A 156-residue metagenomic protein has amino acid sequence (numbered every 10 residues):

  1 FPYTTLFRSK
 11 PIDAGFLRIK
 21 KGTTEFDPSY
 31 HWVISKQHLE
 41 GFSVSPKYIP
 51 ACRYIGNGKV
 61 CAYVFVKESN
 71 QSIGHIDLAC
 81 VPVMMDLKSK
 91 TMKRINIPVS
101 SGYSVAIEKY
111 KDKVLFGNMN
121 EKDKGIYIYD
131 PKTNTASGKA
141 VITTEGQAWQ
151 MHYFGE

Functional and structural regions predicted by a protein language model:
P2-L6: Short, small-residue-biased leader/transition segments that mark boundaries at the very start of proteins
S9-I12, T144: Active-site-proximal structural scaffolding
P11-E25, I76-S89, I128-D130: Beta-propeller blade signature
P11-Q71: C-terminal amphipathic alpha-helical segment
G22-K47, M84, K88-S101, I142-E156: Surface-exposed loop and turn segments in beta-propeller and other repeat-based domains that flank or scaffold
E25, S69, T91, D123 (+1 more regions): Flexible, glycine-rich phosphate/dinucleotide-binding loops and adjacent beta-alpha linkers at cofactor/substrate
V44-M119: Loop/turn-rich, solvent-exposed surfaces of beta-rich toroidal or solenoidal domains
G117-E156: Hydrophobic, glycine-enriched assembly/anchoring segments
